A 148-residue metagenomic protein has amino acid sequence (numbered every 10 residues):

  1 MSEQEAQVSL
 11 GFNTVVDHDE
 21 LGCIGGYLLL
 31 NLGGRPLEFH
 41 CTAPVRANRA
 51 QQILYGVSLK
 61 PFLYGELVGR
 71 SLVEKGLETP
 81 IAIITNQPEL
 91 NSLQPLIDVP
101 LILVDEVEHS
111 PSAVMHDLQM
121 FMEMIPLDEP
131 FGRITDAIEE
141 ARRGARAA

Functional and structural regions predicted by a protein language model:
M1-T42: N-terminal, charge-rich interaction modules
S9-F12, I81-I83, P100-I102: Structural motif
F12-V16, N86-P88, D105-V107: Fold-independent oxyanion-binding glycine-rich loops and adjacent beta-strand/coil segments at enzyme active sites
P36-E66: Conserved short S/T/G-enriched processing/targeting/catalytic segments and their helical context
N48-Q52, V57, Q94-A113: Long, charge-dense
L54-L96: Short HxH-centered metal-ligating active-site micro-motif
I102, E106-A148: Intrinsically disordered, low-complexity, charge-dense segments enriched in Lys/Arg and Glu/Asp interspersed
